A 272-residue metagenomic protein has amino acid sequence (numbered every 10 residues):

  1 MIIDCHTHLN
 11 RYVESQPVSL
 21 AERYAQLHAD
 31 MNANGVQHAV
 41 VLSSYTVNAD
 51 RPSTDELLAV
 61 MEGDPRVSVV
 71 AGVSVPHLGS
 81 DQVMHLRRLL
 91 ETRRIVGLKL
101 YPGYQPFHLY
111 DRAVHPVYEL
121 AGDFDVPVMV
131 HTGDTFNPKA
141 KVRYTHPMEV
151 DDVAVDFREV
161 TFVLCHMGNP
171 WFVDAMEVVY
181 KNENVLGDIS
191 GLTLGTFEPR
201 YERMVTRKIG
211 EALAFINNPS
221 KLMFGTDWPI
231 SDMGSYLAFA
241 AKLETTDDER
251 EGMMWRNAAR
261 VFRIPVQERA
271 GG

Functional and structural regions predicted by a protein language model:
M1-L9, V18-H38, E211, F215-M223 (+1 more regions): Mid-to-C-terminal alpha-helical segments outside catalytic/metal-binding sites
I2-C5, V40-S43, V70-G72, K99 (+3 more regions): Active-site neighborhood of phospho(di)ester-bond hydrolases with catalytic His/Asp-centered motifs
H6, M31, L57, L98 (+6 more regions): Conserved, mostly hydrophobic/aromatic
H6-Y12, H131, H166: Histidine-centered divalent metal-coordination motifs
E14-E22, S43-P52, V75-D81, Q105-R112 (+4 more regions): Acidic-and-aromatic substrate-binding clefts and catalytic sites of carbohydrate-active enzymes
E22-L27, R51-L58, D81-H85, P147-V150 (+2 more regions): Alpha-helical scaffolding within the catalytic cores of extracellular/periplasmic polymer-degrading hydrolases
Q37-H38, N48-Y144: Active-site gating/metal-coordination segments in enzymes
R93-G97, Y110-M223: Catalytic pocket-lining loop regions of alpha/beta-barrel enzymes, especially the amidohydrolase/enolase/GH5 lineages
